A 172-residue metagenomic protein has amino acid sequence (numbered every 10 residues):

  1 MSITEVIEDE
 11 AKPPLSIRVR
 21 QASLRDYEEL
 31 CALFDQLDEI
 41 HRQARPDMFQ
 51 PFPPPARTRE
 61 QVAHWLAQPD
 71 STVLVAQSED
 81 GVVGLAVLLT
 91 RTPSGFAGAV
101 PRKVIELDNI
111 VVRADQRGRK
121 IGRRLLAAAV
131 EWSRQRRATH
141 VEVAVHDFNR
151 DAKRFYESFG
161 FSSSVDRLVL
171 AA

Functional and structural regions predicted by a protein language model:
M1-E28: Conserved N-terminal entry element of GNAT/NAT acetyltransferase domains
E39-Q61: Conserved GNAT-fold acetyl-CoA-binding loop/helix
R59-V75, E106: A short helix-loop-beta-strand connector motif used in the catalytic cores of GNAT acetyltransferases and, in some
V75, G81-T90, E106, V111: Conserved beta-strand in the GNAT
T92-L107, R117, S164: A conserved beta-turn-beta hairpin within the catalytic core of GNAT-like acetyltransferases that forms part
V112, G118-E131, R154, S158: Conserved acetyl-CoA-binding loop-helix of GNAT-fold acetyltransferases
R123, Q135, D147-V165, L170: Conserved active-site alpha-helix within GNAT-family acetyltransferase domains
S133-A144: Conserved GNAT acetyl-CoA-binding A-motif
